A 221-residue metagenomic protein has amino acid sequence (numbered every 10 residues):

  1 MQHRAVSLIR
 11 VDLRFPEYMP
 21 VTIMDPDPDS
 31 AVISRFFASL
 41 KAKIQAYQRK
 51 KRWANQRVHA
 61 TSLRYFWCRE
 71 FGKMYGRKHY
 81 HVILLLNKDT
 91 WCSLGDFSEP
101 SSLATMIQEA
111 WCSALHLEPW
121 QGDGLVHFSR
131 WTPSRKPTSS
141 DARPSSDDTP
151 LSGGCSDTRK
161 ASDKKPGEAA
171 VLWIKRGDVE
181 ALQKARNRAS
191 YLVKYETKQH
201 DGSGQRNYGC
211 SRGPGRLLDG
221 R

Functional and structural regions predicted by a protein language model:
M1-Q2, K88-R221: Catalytic "initiation/cleavage/transfer" segments centered on a nucleophilic residue and adjacent nucleic-acid-engaging
H3-A5, H59, M74-G76: Solvent-exposed loop and beta-edge segments used for protein-protein assembly and interaction
R4-P28, K78-L86: Glycine-rich, often proline-containing surface loops adjacent to acidic residues and nearby aromatics that form
L13, E17-S62, F66-K73: Short N-terminal edge-element motif at the start of the domain
P20, R49, G76, D89-D96: Short, solvent-exposed secondary-structure capping/transition elements
W53-T61, K78, C92-F97: Short acidic alpha-helical/loop segments enriched in Asp/Glu that coordinate divalent cations
S62-W91: Histidine-centered divalent-metal-coordination microenvironment in nucleic-acid enzymes
